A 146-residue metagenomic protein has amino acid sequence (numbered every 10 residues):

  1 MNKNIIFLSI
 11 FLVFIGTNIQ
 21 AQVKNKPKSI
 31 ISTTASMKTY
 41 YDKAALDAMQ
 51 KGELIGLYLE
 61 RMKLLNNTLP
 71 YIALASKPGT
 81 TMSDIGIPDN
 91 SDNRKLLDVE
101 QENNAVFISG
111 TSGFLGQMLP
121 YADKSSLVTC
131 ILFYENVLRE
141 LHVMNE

Functional and structural regions predicted by a protein language model:
M1-P27: Bacterial Sec-dependent N-terminal signal peptides
G16, Q20, K77, D84 (+5 more regions): A sequence-level detector of short, solvent-exposed, charge-rich linear segments
Q22-L74: Immediate post-signal-peptide N-terminus of mature secreted/exported proteins
S32, S36-T39, K43, Q50 (+5 more regions): A generic structural signal for ordered alpha-helices
L46-E60, D89-D92, L96-V99, L119-A122 (+1 more regions): Non-transmembrane, amphipathic alpha-helical segments
I55-M62, N66-L69, A105, S112 (+2 more regions): Extracytoplasmic/secreted envelope proteins and their assembly/folding machinery, especially bacterial periplasmic
N66-G113: Mid-chain, structured segments of secreted extracytoplasmic proteins
F107-E146: C-terminal amphipathic alpha-helix
